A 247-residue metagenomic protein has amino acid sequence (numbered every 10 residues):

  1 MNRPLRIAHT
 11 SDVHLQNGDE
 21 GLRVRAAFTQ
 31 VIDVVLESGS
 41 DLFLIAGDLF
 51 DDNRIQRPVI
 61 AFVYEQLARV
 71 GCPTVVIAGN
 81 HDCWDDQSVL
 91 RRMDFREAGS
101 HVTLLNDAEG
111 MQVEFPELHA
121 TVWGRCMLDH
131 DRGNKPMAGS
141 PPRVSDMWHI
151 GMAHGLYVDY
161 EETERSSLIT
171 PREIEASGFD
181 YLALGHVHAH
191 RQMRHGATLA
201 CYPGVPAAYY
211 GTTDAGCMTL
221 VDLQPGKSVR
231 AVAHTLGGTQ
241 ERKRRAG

Functional and structural regions predicted by a protein language model:
M1, L22-V31, G99, D131-G139 (+2 more regions): Phosphate-binding glycine-rich loops and adjacent basic patches that engage nucleotide phosphates, nucleic-acid
M1-Y64: N-terminal active-site segment of His-dependent metallophosphoesterases
P4, E109-P116, C201-G247: Binuclear metal-dependent phosphoesterase catalytic core
A8, T121-W123, T219: Conserved beta-strand elements of the Class I
L15-R23, T121-C126, R242-G247: Acidic/glycine-enriched edge-of-secondary-structure segments
T29-V35, G139-R143, V158, H188-A189 (+1 more regions): Short, functional N-terminal and low-complexity linear motifs
L42, N53-C201, V205-Y210, A215: His/Asp/Glu-rich metal-coordinating catalytic cores of metallo-dependent phosphodiesterases/hydrolases acting on
